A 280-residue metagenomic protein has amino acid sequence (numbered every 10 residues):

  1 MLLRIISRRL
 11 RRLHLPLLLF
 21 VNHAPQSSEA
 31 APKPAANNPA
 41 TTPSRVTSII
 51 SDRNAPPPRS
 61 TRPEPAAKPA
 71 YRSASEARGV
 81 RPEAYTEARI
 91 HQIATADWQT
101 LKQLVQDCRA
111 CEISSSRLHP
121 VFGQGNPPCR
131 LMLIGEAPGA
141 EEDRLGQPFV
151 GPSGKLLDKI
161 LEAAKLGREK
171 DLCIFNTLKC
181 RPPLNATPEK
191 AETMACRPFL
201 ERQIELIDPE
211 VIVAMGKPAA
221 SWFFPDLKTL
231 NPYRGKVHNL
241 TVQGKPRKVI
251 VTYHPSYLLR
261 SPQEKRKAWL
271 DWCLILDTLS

Functional and structural regions predicted by a protein language model:
R11-S280: A polyanion-binding, active-site-adjacent surface
